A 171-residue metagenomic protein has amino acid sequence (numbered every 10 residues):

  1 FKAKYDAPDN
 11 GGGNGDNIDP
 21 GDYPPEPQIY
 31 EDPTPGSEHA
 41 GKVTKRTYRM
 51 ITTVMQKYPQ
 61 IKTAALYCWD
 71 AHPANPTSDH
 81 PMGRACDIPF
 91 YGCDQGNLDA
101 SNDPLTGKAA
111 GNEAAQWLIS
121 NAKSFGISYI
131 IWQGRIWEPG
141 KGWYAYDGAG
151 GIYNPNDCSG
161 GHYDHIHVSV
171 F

Functional and structural regions predicted by a protein language model:
F1-P20: Cell-wall glycan-active module
G15-W143, D147-G148, Y163-F171: Secreted/periplasmic proteins that engage bacterial cell-wall peptidoglycan
Y153-G161: Short, exposed beta-strand-loop hairpins at the edges of beta-sheets in extracellular/periplasmic proteins
